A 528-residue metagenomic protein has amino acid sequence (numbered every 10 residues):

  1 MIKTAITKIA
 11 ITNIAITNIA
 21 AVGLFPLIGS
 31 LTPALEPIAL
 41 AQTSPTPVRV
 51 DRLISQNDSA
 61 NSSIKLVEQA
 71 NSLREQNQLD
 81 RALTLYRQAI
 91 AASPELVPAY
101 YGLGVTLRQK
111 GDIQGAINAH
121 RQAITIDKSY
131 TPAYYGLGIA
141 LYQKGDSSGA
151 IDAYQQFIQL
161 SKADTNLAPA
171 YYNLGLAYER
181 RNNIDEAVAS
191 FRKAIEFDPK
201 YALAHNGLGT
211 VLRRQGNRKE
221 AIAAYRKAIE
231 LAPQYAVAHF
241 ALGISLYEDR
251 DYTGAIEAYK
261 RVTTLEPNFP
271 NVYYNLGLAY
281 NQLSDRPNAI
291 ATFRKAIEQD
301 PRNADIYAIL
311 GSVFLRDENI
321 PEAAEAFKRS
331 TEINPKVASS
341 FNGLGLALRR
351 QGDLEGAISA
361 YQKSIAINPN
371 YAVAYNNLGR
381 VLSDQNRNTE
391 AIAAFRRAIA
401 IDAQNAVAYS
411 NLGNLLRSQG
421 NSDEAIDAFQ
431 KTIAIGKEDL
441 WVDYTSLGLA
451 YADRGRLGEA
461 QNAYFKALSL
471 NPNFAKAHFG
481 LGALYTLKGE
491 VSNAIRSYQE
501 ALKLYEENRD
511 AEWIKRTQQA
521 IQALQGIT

Functional and structural regions predicted by a protein language model:
S44-N57, L487, N493-T528: Terminal, low-structured helical/coil segments at or just beyond the last alpha-helical repeat
N61-A92, V105, Q109, L176 (+4 more regions): Alpha-helical segment of the N-proximal tetratricopeptide repeat
S62, L96, Y130, D164-L167 (+10 more regions): Residue-level recognition of tetratricopeptide repeat
E68, G102, G136, N173 (+13 more regions): Canonical tetratricopeptide repeat
Q76-R87, Q109-Q122, K144-Q159, N166-P169 (+14 more regions): Structural signature of tandem alpha-helical TPR/SEL1-like repeats, specifically the intra-repeat loop/turn
A92, I126, L160-A163, F197 (+10 more regions): Structural marker of alpha-solenoid helical repeat scaffolds
A99, A133, L167-A170, A204 (+9 more regions): TPR alpha-solenoid repeat register
